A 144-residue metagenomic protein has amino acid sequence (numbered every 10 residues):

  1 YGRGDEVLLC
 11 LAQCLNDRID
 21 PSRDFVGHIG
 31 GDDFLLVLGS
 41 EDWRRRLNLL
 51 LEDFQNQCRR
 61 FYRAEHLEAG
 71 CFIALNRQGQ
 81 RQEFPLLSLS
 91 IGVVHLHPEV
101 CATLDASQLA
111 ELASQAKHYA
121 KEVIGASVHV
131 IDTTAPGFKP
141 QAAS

Functional and structural regions predicted by a protein language model:
Y1-N16, D20, G27-G31, L35 (+3 more regions): Conserved long alpha-helical elements within nucleotide-processing catalytic cores of c-di-GMP signaling and class III
C14, D53, Q57, Y119: Solvent-exposed, charged/polar functional surfaces in cytosolic regulatory/catalytic domains
I19, C58, S114-K117, K121: Protein kinase-like catalytic domain
S22-R23, G125: A short helix-to-beta-strand capping loop
H28, Y62-Q115, S127-T134: A short glycine-enriched loop-to-beta-strand structural element that forms part of the catalytic core of nucleotide
D33, D42, E99, A135-P136: Conserved nucleotide-binding/hydrolysis micro-motifs of P-loop NTPases
D33-E68: Short helix/loop segment flanking the catalytic signature motif in cyclic-nucleotide metabolism enzymes
A116-S144: Intrinsically disordered, glycine/charged-rich C-terminal tails and inter-domain linkers that flank nucleotidyl cyclase
